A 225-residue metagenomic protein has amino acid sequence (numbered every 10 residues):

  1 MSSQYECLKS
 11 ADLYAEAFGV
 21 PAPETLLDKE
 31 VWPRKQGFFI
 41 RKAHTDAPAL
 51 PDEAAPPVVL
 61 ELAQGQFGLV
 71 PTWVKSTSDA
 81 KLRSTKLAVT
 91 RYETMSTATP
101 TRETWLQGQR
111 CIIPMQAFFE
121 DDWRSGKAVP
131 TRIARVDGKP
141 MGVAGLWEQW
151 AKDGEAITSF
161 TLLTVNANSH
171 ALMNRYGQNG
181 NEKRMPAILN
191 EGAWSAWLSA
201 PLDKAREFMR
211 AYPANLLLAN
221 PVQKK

Functional and structural regions predicted by a protein language model:
M1-K225: Short linear sequence motif anchored by a di-proline
